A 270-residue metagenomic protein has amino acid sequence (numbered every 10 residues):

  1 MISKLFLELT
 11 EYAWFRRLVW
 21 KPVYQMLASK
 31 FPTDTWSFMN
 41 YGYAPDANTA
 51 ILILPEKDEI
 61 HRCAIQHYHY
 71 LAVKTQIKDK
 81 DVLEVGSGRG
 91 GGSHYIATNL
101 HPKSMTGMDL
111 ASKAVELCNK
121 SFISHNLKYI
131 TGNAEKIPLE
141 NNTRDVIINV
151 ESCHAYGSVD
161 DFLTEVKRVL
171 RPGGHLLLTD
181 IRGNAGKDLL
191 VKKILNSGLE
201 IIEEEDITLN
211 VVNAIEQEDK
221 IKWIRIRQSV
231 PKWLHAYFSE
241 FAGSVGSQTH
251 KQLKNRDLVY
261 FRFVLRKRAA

Functional and structural regions predicted by a protein language model:
M1-S37: N-terminal auxiliary segments of SAM/dcSAM-dependent transferases
A47, H61-K78: Conserved alpha-helix/loop element of class I SAM-dependent methyltransferases that forms part of the SAM/SAH-binding
L83, R89-K136: Class I SAM-dependent methyltransferase SAM/SAH-binding core
E135-I147: A short acidic, Gly/Pro-enriched loop at the edge of an enzyme's catalytic core that lines a small-molecule cofactor
V146-G157: A short SAM/SAH-binding and catalytic strip from SAM-dependent methyltransferases
D160-P172: A short glycine-rich, Lys/Arg-flanked "PGG" loop and its adjoining helix->strand segment in the class I
G174-D180: Conserved beta-strand signature within the Rossmann-like core of class I S-adenosyl-L-methionine
L209-A270: Conserved Class I S-adenosyl-L-methionine
